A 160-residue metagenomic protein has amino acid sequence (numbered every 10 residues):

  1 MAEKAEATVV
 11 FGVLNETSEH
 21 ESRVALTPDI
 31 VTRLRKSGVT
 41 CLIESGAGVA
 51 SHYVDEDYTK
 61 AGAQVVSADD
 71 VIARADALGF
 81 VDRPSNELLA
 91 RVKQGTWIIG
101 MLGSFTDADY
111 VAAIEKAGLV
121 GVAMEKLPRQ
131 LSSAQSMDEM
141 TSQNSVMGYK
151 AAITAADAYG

Functional and structural regions predicted by a protein language model:
A2-V10, N15, E87-G160: Glycine/serine-rich phosphate-binding loop and adjoining beta1-alpha1 elements at the start of nucleotide-handling
L14-A50, Y159-G160: Glycine-rich phosphate/diphosphate-binding loop of Rossmann-like nucleotide-binding domains
V39, A63, L119: Short phosphate-binding/catalytic loops that engage adenosine nucleotides
L42-Q64: N-terminal beta-loop-helix "entrance" segment that forms/cooperates in small-molecule cofactor or anionic ligand
G62-R74: Short acidic low-complexity segments
D76, D82-R83, L102-G103: Short glycine-/small-residue-rich Rossmann-like dinucleotide-binding loops
D76-A77, W97: Structural motif
